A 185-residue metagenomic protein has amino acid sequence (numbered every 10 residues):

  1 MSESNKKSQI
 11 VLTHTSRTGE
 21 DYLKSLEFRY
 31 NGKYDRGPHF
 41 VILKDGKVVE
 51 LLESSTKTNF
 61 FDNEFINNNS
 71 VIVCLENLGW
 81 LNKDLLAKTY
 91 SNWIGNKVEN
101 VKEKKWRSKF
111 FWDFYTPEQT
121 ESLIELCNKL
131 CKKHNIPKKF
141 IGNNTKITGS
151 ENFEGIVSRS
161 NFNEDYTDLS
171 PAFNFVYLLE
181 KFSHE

Functional and structural regions predicted by a protein language model:
M1-N69: N-terminal catalytic cores of peptidoglycan-degrading enzymes
E3-S4, K83-E185: Basic/polar, cationic surfaces and motifs that engage anionic cell-wall and phosphate/carboxylate ligands
Q9, S70-I72, G155-V157: Structural preference for beta-strand elements that scaffold enzyme active sites
T18, G79-L81, E164: Feature marks short, surface-exposed loop/turn motifs that line or immediately flank catalytic pockets and channel
E64-N67, W80-L81, N92-I94: Flexible, solvent-exposed short loops/turns enriched in glycine
V73-L78: Short loop/turn segments at strand-loop or loop-helix junctions that form parts of catalytic or ligand-binding pockets
